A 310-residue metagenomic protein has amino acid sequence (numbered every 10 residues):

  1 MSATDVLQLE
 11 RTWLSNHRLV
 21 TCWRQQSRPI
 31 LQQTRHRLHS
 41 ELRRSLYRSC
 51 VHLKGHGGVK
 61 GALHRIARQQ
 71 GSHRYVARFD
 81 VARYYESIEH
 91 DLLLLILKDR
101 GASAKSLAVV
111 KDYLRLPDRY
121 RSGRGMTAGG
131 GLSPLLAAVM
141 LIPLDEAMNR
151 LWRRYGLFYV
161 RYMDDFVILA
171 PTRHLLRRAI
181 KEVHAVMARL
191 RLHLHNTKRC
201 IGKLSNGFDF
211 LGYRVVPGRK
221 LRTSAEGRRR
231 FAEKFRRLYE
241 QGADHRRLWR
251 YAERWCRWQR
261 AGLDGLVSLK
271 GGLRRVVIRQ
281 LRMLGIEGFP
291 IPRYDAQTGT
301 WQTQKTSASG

Functional and structural regions predicted by a protein language model:
M1-I96, A102, D118, A308-G310: Conserved two-metal-ion catalytic palm core of "right-hand" nucleic acid polymerases, unifying RNA-dependent RNA
A3, K54, L63, R68-M163 (+5 more regions): Conserved polymerase palm-domain catalytic core
W13-L14, R43, H90, R119 (+3 more regions): Short acidic (Asp/Glu) and glycine-rich catalytic loops that position anionic groups and cofactors
Q32, S122, H174-R178, H184 (+1 more regions): Right-hand nucleic-acid polymerase module
R37, E41, R100, V186 (+2 more regions): Phosphate/oxyanion-binding loops and surfaces in catalytic or ligand/nucleic-acid-binding neighborhoods
R43, N149-R150, L192, E240: A generic secondary-structure boundary signal that marks alpha-helix termini
L46-S49, V110, L192-T197: A short, aromatic/hydrophobic, helix- or strand-capping loop or linear motif that either lines the entrance/gate
